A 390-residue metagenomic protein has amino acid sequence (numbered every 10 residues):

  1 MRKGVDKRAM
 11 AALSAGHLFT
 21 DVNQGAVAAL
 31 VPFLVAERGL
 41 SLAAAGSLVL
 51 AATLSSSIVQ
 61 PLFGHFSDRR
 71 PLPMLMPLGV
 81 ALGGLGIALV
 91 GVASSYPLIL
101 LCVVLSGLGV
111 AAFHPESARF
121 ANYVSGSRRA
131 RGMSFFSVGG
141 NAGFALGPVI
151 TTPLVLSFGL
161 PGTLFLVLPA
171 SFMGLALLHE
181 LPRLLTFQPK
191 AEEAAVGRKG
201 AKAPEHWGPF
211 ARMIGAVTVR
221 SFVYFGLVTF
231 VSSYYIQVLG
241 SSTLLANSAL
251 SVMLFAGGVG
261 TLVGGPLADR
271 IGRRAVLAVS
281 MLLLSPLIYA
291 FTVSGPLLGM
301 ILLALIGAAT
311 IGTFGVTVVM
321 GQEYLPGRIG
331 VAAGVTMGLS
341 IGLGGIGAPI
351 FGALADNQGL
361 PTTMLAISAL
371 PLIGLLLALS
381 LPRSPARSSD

Functional and structural regions predicted by a protein language model:
G25, T53-P61, F144-A145, L254-L262 (+1 more regions): Residue-level signature of mid-helix packing/kink "hotspots" within the transmembrane helices of 12-pass Major
V27-A28, G208-G258: Extracytoplasmic gate region of multi-pass secondary transporters
I58-Y96: Conserved MFS/SLC helix-loop-helix module at the cytosolic interface between two early adjacent transmembrane helices
V103-G139: Cytoplasmic helix-loop-helix junction between adjacent transmembrane helices in 12-TM secondary transporters
F136-R183: Helix-loop-helix hairpin linking two adjacent transmembrane segments in secondary transporters
L168-A194, L377-P382: C-terminal membrane-cytosol helix-exit motif in multi-pass small-molecule transporters
A268-T317: C-terminal transmembrane helical hairpin of 12-TM major facilitator-type secondary transporters
P326-N357: A late C-terminal transmembrane helix in Major Facilitator Superfamily
